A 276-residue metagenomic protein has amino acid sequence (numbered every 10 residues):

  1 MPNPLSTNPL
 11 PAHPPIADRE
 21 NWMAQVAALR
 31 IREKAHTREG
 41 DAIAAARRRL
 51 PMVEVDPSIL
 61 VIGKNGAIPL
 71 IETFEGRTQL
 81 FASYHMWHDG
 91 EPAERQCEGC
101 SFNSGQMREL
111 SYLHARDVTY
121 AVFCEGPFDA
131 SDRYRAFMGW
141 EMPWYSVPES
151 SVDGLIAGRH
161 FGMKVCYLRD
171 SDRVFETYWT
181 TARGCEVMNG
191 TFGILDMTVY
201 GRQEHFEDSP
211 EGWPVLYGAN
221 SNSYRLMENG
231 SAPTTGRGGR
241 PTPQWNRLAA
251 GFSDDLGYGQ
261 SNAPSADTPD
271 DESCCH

Functional and structural regions predicted by a protein language model:
P2-L80, H85-R116, Y134-A136, P143 (+1 more regions): Non-globular targeting/processing and membrane-anchoring segments
A121-S146: Conserved segment of the thioredoxin-like fold in thiol-based oxidoreductases
